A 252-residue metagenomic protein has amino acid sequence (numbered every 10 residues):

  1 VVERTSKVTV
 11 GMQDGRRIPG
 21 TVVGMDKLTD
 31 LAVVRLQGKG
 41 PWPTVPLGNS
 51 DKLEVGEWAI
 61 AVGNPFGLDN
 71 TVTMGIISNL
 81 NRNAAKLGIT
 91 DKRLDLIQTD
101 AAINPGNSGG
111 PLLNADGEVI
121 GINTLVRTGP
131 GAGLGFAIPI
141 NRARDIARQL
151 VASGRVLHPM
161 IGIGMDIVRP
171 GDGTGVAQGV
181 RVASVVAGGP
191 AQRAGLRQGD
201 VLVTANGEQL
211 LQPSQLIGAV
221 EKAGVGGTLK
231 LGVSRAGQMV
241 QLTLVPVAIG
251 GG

Functional and structural regions predicted by a protein language model:
V1-Q178, A183-A187, A194, P213-T228 (+2 more regions): Serine-dependent protease modules
A191-S214: Conserved PDZ fold ligand-binding element
